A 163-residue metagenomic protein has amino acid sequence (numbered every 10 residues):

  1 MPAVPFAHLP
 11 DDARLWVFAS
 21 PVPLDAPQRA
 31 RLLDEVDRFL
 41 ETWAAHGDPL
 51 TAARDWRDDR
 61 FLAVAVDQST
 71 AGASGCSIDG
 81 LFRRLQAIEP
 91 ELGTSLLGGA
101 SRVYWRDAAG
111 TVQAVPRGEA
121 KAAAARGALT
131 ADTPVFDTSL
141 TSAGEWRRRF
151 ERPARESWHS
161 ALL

Functional and structural regions predicted by a protein language model:
M1-V4, H8, W158-L163: Eukaryotic N-terminal accessory cofactor-binding modules
V4, D12-R57: Long, hydrophobic N-terminal alpha-helical segment
A13-L15, D58-L62, A100-R102: Short, surface-exposed beta-edge/turn micro-motifs
P21-L24, D67-A73: A generic structural motif
F39, W43-G47, L92-S95, G127 (+1 more regions): Short secondary-structure junctions and interdomain/linker hinges
L50-A53, E91-S101: Short, flexible active-site-proximal loops enriched in glycine and acidic residues
S69-L96: Helix-adjacent hinge/juxtasegments
L97-L163: Terminal interaction module
